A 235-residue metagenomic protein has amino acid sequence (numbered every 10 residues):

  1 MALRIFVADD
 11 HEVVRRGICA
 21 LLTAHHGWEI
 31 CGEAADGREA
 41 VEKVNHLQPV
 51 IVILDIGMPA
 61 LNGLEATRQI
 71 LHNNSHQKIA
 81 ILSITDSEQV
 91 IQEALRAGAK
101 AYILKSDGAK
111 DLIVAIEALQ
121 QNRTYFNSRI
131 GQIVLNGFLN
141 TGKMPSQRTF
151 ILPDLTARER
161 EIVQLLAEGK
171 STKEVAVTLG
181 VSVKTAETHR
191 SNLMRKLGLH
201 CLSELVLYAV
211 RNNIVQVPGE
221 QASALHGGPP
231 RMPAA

Functional and structural regions predicted by a protein language model:
D9, D55, S83: Active-site residues of response regulator receiver
V14, P59: The feature encodes the CheY-like receiver
G27-A35, K43: Short hydrophobic/Thr-rich beta-strand motif most characteristic of the beta2 strand and flanking loop of CheY-like
D36-E39, N62-E65: Acidic catalytic/metal-coordinating carboxylates
L47-I53: Active-site beta3 strand of CheY-like receiver
Q89-R96, K100-A101, S106-A157, E161 (+1 more regions): Short, flexible helix-to-coil linker/hinge segments that flank and couple to helix-turn-helix
G169-E204: Recognition helix of helix-turn-helix DNA-binding domains
M194-A235: Basic, Lys/Arg-enriched C-terminal extension of HTH/homeodomain DNA-binding domains
